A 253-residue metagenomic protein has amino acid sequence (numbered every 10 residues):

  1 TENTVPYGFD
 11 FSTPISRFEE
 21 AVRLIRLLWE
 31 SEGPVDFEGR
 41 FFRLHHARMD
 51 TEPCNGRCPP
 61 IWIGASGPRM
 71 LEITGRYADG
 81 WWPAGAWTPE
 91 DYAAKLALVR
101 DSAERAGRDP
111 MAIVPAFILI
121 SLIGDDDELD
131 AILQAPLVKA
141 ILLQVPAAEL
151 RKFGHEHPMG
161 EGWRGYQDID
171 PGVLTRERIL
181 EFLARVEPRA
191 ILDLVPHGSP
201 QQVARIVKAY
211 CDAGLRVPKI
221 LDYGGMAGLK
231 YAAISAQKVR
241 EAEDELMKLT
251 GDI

Functional and structural regions predicted by a protein language model:
T1-F9, R76-A78: Acidic/polar active-site rim loop that often engages polyanionic ligands
V5, G85-P89, Q167, K219-I234: Glycine-rich, proline-tolerant flexible connector loops at the mouths of alpha/beta enzymes
F11-M49, E90-A209, G251: An alpha-helical appendage that flanks or caps ligand/catalytic pockets
L27, D79-G80: Well-ordered beta-strand positions
I61-G64, W81-P83, I113-I120, P218-L221: Hydrophobic faces of well-ordered beta-strands that scaffold small-molecule active sites in alpha/beta enzyme cores
A78-D79, L215: A structural motif
Y166-L180, A227-I253: Short acidic, glycine/proline-enriched helix-loop-strand junctions
